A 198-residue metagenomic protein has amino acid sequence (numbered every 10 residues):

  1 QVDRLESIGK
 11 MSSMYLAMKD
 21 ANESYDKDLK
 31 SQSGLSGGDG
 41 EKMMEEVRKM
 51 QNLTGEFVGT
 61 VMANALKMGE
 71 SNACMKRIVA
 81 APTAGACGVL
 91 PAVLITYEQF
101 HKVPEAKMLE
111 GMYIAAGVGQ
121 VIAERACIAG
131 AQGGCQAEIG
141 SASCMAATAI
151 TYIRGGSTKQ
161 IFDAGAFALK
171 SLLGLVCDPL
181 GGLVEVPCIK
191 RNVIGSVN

Functional and structural regions predicted by a protein language model:
Q1-K76, Q99: Generic N-terminal targeting/processing segments that precede catalytic cores or assembly contacts
S7-K10, M14, V61, G111 (+2 more regions): Amphipathic alpha-helix face/heptad-repeat signature
T54, H101-M108, G155-I161: Structural helix-adjacent loops and short alpha-helical linkers that scaffold large soluble proteins
G55-N72, K107-A126, S171-P179: Acidic-glycine-rich active-site phosphate/pyrophosphate-binding loop
N72, V79-A84, A115, A126 (+3 more regions): Short glycine- and Lys/Arg-enriched binding-loop motifs that mark or flank ligand-binding interfaces
M75-V93, A137-A142: Conserved phosphate/anionic-ligand binding catalytic regions in large, soluble enzymes, centered on
P91-K102, I150-G155: Alpha-helical support elements that line or immediately flank enzyme active sites and cofactor-binding pockets
G130-E138, A142-S143, A147-I153, T158-N198: A structural signal for small-residue-enriched, beta-sheet-centric alpha/beta enzyme cores and oligomeric scaffold folds
